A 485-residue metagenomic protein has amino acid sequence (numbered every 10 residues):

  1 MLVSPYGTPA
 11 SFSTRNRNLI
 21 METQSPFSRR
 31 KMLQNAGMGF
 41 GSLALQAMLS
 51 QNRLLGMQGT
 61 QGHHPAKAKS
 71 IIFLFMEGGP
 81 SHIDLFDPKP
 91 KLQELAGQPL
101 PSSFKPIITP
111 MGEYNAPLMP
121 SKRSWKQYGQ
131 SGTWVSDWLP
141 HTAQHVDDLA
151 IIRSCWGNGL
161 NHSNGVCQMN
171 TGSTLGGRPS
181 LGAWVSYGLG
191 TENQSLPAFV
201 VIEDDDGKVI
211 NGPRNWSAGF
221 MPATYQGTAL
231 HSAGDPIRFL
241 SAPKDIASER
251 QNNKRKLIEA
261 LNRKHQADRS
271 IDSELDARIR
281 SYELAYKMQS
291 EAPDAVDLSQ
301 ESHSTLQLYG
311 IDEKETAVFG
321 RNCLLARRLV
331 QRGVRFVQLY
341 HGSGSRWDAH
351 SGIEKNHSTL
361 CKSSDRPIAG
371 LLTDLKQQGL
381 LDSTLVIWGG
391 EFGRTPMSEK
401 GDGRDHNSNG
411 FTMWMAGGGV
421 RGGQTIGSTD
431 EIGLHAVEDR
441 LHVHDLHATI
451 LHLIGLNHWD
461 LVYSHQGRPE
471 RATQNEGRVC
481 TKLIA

Functional and structural regions predicted by a protein language model:
L2-S4, F12-A485: Ligand-binding pockets and gating/stacking loops
